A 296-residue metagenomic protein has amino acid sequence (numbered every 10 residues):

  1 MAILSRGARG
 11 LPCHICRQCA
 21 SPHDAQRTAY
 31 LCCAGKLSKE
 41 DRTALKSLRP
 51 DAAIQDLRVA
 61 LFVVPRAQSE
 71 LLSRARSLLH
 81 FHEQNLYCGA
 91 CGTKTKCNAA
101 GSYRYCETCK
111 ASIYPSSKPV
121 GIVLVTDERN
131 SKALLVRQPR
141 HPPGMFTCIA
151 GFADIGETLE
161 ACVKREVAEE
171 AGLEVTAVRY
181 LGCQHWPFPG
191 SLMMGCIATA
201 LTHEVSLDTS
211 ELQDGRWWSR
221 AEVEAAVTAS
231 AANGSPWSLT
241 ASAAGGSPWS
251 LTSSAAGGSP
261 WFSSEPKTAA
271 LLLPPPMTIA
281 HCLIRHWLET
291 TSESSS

Functional and structural regions predicted by a protein language model:
M1-N85, K96, H141-F146, D208-S296: Nudix hydrolase/Nudix homology domain
S69-A75, F81-N85, G89-G92, A99 (+3 more regions): Hydrophobic, well-ordered secondary-structure segments
L86, A100-C148, F152-A153, E174-V175 (+1 more regions): N-terminal strand-loop-strand
T93-K96, Y114: Short functional micro-motifs and their immediate structural scaffolds
G121, M194, Q213: Change "...and in nucleic-acid phosphodiester-cleaving endonucleases..." to "...and in nucleic-acid processing enzymes
T147-G182, C196, A200-E204: The catalytic Nudix box helix
W186-F188, S206-L207: Short glycine-biased active-site loop of nucleotidyltransferases that positions the nucleotide triphosphate and helps
F188-M194: A short, glycine/Asx- and small/polar-enriched loop/turn that sits immediately N-terminal to a beta-strand
